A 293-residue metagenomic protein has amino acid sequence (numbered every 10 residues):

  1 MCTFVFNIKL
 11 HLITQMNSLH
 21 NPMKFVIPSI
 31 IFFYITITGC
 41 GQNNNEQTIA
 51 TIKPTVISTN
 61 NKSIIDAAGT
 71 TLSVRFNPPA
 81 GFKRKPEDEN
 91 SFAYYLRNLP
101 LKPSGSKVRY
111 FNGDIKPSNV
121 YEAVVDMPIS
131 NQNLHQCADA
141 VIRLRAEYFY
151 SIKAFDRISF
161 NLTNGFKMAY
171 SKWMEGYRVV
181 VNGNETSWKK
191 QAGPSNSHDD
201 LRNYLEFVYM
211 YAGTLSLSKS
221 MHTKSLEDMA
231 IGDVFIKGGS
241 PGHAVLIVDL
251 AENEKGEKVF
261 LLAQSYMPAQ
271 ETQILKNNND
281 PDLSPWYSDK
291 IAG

Functional and structural regions predicted by a protein language model:
K24-I30: Sec-dependent signal peptide recognition, specifically the positively charged N-region followed immediately by
I37-G39: C-terminal motif of bacterial Sec signal peptides marking the signal peptidase cleavage site
G41-N43: Bacterial signal peptide processing site
N45-P128, H135: Cationic-aromatic interfacial patches
D114-A230, I236-A244, D249, K255-M267: Acidic/His-rich structured neighborhood in mature extracellular/periplasmic domains
S265-G293: Low-complexity, Gly/Ser/Thr/Pro-rich intrinsically disordered linker/tail segments
